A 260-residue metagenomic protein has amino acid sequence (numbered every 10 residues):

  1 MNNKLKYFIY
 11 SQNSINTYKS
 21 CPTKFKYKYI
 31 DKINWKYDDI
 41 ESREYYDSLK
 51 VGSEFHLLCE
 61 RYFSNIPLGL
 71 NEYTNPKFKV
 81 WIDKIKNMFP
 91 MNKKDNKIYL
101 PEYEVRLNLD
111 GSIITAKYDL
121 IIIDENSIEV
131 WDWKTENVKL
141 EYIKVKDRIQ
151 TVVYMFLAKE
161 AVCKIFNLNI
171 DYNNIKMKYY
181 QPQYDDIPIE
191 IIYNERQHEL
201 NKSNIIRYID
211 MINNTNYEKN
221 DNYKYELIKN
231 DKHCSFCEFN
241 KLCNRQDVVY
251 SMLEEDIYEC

Functional and structural regions predicted by a protein language model:
M1-I123: Metal-dependent nuclease catalytic cores that hydrolyze phosphodiester bonds in DNA/RNA, characterized by
F8, I113, K144-D147, T151 (+3 more regions): Active-site-proximal structural scaffolding
D31, F63, P67, T135 (+2 more regions): Hydrophobic/aromatic-lined pockets within catalytic cores
K32-D38, W131-T135, K178-I189: Short acidic (Asp/Glu) and glycine-rich catalytic loops that position anionic groups and cofactors
S42, Y46-L49, E141-V145, I228: Short, solvent-exposed segments of well-ordered alpha helices
W81-K84, W133, Y180, F239: Tryptophan-centric aromatic hotspots in well-structured domains and transmembrane helices
Y103-C163, Y223: Non-catalytic protein-protein interaction segments used by genome-maintenance enzymes to assemble and couple activities
L157-C260: Metal-dependent nuclease catalytic regions and adjoining charged, substrate-binding loops involved in nucleic-acid end
